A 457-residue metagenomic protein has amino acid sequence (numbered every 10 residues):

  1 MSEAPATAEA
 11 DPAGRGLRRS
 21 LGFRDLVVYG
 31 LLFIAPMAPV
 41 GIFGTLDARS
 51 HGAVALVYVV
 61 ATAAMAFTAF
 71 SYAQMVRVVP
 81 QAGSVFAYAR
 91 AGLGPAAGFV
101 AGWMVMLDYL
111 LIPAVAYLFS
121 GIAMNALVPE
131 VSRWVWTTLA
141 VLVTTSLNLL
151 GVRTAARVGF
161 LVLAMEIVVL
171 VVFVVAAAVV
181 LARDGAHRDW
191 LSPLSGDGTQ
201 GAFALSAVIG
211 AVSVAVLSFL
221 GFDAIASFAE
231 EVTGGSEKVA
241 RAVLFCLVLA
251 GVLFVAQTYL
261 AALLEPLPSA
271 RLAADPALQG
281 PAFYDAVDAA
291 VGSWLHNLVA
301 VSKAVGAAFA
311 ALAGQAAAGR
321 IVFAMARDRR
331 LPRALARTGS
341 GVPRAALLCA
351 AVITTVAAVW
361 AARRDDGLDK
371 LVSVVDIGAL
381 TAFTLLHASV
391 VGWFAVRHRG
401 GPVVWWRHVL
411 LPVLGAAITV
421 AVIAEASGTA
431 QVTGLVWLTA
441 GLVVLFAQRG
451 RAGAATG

Functional and structural regions predicted by a protein language model:
M1-G44, A48-A53, A66, F70 (+2 more regions): Membrane-interface "cap" regions at the ends of multi-pass membrane proteins
P12, V54-A55, L161-A300: Helix-loop-helix junctions that connect adjacent transmembrane segments in multi-pass membrane transporters
L21, P39-R133, L249, A382 (+1 more regions): Extracellular loop-to-transmembrane helix junctions
G44-A55, F119-W134, T154-L163, L298-V305 (+3 more regions): Transmembrane helix-loop boundary segments of multi-pass membrane transporters
A87, G94, A126, A242-G314 (+1 more regions): TM-loop-TM module centered on a large, flexible mid-protein loop between adjacent transmembrane helices in multi-pass
A87-R90, A96, Y117-W136, V169 (+5 more regions): Helix-loop-helix connectors at the membrane interface of multi-pass transporters/channels
V158, L335-G339, R344, L380-A430: C-terminal membrane-solvent junction of multi-pass transporters and transport-like membrane proteins
K370, V375-A379, W406-G457: A generic transmembrane alpha-helix motif of multi-pass inner-membrane proteins
